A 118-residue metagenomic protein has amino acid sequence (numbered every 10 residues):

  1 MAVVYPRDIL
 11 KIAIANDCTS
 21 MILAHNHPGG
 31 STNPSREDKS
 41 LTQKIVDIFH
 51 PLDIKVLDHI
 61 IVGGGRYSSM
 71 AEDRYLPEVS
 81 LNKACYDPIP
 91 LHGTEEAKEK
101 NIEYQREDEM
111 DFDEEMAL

Functional and structural regions predicted by a protein language model:
M1-A84, P88: Active-site-proximal loop/helix of nucleotide/amide-processing enzymes and allied scaffolds
S40, T94, D111-D113: Serine/threonine-rich low-complexity intrinsically disordered regions
G93-D108: C-terminal low-complexity, charged extensions that often adopt amphipathic alpha-helices
Y104-L118: Non-Sec secretion/translocation targeting segments of pathogen effectors
